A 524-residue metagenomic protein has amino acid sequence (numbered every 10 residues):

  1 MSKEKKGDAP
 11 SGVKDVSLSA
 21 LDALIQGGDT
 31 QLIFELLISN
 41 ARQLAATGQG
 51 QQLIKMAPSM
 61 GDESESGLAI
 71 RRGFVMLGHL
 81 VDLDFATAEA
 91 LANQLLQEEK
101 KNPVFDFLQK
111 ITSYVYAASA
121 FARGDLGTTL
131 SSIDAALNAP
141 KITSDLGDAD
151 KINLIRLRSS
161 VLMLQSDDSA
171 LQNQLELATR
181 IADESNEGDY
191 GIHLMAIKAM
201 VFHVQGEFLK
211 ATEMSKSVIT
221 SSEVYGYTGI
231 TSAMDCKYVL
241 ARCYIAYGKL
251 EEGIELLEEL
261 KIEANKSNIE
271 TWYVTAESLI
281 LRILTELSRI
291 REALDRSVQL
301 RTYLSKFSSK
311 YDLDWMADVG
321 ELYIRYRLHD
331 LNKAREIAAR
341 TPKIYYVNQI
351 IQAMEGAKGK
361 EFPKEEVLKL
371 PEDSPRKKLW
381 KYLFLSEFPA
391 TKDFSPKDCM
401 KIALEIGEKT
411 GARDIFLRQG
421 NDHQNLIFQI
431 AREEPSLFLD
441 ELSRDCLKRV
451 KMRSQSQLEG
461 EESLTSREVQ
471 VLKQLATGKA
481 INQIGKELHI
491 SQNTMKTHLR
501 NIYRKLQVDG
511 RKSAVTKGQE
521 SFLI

Functional and structural regions predicted by a protein language model:
S2-I70, G78, T87, L91: Extended alpha-helical scaffolding segments used for macromolecular assembly and cargo binding
S2-K3, K333, R340, Y345-S466 (+3 more regions): Linker/hinge segments immediately adjacent to helix-turn-helix/homeobox DNA-binding domains
L24, L44, H79, A120 (+10 more regions): Residue at a conserved register position within TPR or TPR-like alpha-solenoid repeats
G27, T47, D82, R123 (+8 more regions): Structural motif corresponding to the intra-repeat A-B loop/turn of tetratricopeptide repeats
D29-Q31, G67-I70, P103-V115, T143-L157 (+11 more regions): Alpha-solenoid helical repeat architecture
A41-R42, P58-D62, N93-K101, D134-S144 (+7 more regions): Amphipathic alpha-helical segments of tetratricopeptide repeats
K451-R500, R504-L506, S513-I524: Helix-turn-helix DNA-binding segment
